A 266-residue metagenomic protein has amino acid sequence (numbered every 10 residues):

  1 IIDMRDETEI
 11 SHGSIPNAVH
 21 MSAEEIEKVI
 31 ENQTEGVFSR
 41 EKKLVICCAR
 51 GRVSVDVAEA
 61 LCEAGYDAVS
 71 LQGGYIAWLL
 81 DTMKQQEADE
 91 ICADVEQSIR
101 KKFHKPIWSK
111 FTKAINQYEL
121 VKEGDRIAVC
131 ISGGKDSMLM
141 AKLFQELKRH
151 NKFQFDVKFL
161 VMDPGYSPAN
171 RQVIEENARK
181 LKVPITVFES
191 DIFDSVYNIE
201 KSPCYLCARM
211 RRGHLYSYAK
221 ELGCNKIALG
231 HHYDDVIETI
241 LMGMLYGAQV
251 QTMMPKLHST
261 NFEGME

Functional and structural regions predicted by a protein language model:
I1-D3: Structural scaffold elements adjacent to functional motifs in cytosolic proteins
R5, A49, L229-Y233: Short, well-ordered beta-to-alpha junction loops that form the rim of enzyme active sites and present histidine/acidic
E7-K43, A49-I99: Rhodanese-like catalytic fold shared by cysteine-dependent sulfurtransferases and DSP/PTP-type phosphatases
N17-V19, D67-V69, D156-K158, P184-T186 (+1 more regions): Conserved beta-strand segments of alpha/beta enzyme cores
K43-V45, N225-K226: Short SAM/SAH-binding signature in class I
C48-A49, S132: The conserved beta1-alpha1 loop
E87-P255: ATP-dependent adenylation/nucleotidyltransferase module used to activate substrates
T252-E266: Short, flexible loop segments at boundaries between secondary-structure elements
